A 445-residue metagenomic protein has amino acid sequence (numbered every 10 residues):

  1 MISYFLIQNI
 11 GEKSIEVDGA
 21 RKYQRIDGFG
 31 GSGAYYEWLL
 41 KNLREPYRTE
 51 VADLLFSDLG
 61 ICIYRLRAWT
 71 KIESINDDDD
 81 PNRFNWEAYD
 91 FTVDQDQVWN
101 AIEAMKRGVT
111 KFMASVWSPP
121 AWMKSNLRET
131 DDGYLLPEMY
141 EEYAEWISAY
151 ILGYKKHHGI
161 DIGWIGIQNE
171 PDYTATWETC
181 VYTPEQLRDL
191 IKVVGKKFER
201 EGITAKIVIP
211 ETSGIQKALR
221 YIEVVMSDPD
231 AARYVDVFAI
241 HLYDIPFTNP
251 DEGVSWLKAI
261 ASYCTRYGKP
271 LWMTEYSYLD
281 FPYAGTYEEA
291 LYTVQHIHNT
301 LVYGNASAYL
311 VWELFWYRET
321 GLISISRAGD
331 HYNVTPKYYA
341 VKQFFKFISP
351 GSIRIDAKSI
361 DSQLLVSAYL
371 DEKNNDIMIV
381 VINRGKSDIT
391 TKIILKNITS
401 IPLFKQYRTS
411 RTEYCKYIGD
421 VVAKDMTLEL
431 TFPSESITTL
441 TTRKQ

Functional and structural regions predicted by a protein language model:
K13-R21, E50-V51, D96-W99, A149-Y150 (+5 more regions): Alpha-helical scaffolding within the catalytic cores of extracellular/periplasmic polymer-degrading hydrolases
I15-G163, I167, Y182-R188, K192 (+1 more regions): N-terminal catalytic cores of secreted or lumenal carbohydrate-active enzymes
G31, F112, I165, F238 (+4 more regions): Conserved, mostly hydrophobic/aromatic
E142-W146, K156-H158, W164, P171-L279: Active-site neighborhood of glycoside hydrolase catalytic domains
L271-Q343, R354-S359: Aromatic/acidic polysaccharide-binding cleft in carbohydrate-active enzymes
I360-P402, E435: Carbohydrate-binding surface patches
K396-Y414: Solvent-exposed beta-hairpin/edge-strand motifs
G419-Q445: C-terminal beta-strand-rich structural cap/linker in extracellular carbohydrate-active enzymes
